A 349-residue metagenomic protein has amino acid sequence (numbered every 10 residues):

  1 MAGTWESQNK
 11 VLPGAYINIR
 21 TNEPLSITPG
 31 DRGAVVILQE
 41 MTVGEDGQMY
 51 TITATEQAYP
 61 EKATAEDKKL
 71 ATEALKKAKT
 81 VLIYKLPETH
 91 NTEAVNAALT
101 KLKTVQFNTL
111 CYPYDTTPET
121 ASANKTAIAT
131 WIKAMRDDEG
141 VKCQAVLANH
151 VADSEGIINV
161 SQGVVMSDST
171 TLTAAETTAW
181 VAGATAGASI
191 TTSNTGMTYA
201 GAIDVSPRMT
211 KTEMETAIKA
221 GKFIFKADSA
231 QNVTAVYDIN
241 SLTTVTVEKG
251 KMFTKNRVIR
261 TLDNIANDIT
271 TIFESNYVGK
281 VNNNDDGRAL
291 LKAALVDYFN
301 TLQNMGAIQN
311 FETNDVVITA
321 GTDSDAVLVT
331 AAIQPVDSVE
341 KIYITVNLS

Functional and structural regions predicted by a protein language model:
M1-S349: Surface-exposed assembly/interface segments
